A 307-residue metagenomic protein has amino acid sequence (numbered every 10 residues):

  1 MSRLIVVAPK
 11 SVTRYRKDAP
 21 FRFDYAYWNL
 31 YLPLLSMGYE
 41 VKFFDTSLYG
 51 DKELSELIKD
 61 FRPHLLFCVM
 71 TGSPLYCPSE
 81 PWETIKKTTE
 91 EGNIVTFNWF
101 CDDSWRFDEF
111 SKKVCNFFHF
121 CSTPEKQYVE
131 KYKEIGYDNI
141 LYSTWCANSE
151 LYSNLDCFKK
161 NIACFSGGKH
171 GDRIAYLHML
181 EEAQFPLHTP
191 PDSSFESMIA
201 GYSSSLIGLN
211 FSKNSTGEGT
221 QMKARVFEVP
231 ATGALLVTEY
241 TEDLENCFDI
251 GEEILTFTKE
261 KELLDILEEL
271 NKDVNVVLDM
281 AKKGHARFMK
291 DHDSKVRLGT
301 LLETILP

Functional and structural regions predicted by a protein language model:
M1-F61, C68-W82, F107-K112, N116-I250 (+3 more regions): Nucleotide-sugar donor-binding catalytic core of glycosyltransferases
M37, N271-E303: A charged, aromatic-enriched C-terminal amphipathic alpha-helix characteristic of glycosyltransferases across folds
K59, E90, S203, N271-K272 (+1 more regions): Residue-level signal for alpha-helix termini/capping positions
T88-D102: Active-site proximal beta-strand in glycosyltransferases
I254-E260, E269-V274: Conserved acidic donor-binding segment of nucleotide-sugar-dependent glycosyltransferases
I266: Short amphipathic alpha-helices within nucleic acid-binding modules
I305-P307: Generic C-terminal helix-cap and adjacent flexible tail
